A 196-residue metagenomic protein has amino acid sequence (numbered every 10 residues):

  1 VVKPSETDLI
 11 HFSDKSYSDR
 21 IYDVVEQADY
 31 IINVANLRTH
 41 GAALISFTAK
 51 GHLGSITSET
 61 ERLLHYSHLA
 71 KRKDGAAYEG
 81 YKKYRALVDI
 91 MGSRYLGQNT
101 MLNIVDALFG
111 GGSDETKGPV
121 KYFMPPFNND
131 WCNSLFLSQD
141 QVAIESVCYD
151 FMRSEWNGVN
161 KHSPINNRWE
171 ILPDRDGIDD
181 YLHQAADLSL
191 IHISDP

Functional and structural regions predicted by a protein language model:
V1-S194: Extended, low-polarity segments enriched in aliphatic/aromatic residues
